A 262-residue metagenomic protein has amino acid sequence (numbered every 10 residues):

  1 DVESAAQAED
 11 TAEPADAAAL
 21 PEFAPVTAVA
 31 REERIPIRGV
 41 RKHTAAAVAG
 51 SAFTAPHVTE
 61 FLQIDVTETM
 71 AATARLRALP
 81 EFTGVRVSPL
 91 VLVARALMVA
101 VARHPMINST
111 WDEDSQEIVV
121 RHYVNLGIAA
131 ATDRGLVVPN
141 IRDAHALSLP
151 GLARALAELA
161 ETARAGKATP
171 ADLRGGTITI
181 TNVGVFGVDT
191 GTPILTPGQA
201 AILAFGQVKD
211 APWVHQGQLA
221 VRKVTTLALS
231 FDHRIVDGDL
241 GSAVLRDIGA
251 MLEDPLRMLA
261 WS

Functional and structural regions predicted by a protein language model:
D1-E9: Short, Lys/Arg-enriched alpha-helical microdomains
E9-S262: C-terminal catalytic/motor cores of large multi-domain enzyme assemblies
